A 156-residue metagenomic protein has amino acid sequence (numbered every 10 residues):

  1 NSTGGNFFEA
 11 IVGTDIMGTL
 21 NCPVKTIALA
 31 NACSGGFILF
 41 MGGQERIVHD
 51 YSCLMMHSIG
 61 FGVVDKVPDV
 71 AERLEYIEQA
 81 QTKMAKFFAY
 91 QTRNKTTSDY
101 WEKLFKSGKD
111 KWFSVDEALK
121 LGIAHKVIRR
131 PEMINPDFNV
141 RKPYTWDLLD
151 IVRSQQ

Functional and structural regions predicted by a protein language model:
N1-G35, M41-Q156: N-terminal organellar transit peptides
